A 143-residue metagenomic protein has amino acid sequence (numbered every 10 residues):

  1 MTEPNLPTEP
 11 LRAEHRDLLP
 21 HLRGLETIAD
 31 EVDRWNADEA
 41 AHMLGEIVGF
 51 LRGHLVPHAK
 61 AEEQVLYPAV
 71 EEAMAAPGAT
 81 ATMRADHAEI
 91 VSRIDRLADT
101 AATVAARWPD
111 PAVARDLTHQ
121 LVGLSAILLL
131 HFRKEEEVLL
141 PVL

Functional and structural regions predicted by a protein language model:
M1-L143: Small-residue-biased structural context
